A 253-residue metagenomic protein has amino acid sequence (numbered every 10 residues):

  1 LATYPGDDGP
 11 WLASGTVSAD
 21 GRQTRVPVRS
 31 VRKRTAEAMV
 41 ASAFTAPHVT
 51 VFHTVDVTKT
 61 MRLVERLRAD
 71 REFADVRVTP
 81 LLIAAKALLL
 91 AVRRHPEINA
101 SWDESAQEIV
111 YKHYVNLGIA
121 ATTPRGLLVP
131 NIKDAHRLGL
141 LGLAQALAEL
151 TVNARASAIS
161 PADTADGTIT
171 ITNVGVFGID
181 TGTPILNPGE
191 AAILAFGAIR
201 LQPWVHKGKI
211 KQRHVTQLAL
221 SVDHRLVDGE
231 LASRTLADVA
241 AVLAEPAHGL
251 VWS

Functional and structural regions predicted by a protein language model:
L1-S253: C-terminal catalytic/motor cores of large multi-domain enzyme assemblies
